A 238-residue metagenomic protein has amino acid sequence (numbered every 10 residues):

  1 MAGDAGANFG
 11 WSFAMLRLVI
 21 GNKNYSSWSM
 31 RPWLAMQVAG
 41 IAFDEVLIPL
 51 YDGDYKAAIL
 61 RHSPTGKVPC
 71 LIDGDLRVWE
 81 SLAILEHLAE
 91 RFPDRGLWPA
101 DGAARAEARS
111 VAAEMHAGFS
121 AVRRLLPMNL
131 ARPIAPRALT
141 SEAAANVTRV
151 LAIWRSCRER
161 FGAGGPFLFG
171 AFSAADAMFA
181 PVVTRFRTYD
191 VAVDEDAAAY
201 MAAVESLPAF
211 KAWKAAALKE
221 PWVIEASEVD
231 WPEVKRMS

Functional and structural regions predicted by a protein language model:
N8-T140: GST-like domain detector, emphasizing the conserved glutathione-binding G-site in the N-terminal thioredoxin-like
L16-V19, C70, L168, R185-F186 (+1 more regions): A short, structure-level motif marking secondary-structure boundaries and short turns
L50-D52, Y200, L218: Conserved beta-strand edge residues that scaffold enzyme active sites
R61, S206, A215: Phosphate-coordinating loops and pocket residues in cytosolic domains that bind phosphorylated ligands
F119-K211: GST-like fold's C-terminal all-alpha helical module
A217-S238: Acidic/histidine-enriched, glycine/proline-rich intrinsically disordered or flexible terminal extensions
